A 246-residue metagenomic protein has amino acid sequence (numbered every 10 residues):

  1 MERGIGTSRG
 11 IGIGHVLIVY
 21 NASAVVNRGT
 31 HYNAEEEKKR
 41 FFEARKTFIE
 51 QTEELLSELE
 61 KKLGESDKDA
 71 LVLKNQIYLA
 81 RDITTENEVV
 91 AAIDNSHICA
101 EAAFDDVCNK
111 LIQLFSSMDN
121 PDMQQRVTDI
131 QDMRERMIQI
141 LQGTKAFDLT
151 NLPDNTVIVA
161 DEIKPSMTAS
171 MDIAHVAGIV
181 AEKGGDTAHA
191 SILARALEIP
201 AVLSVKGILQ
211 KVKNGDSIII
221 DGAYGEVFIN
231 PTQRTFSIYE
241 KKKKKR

Functional and structural regions predicted by a protein language model:
M1-R246: Non-catalytic, soluble scaffold/interaction modules
